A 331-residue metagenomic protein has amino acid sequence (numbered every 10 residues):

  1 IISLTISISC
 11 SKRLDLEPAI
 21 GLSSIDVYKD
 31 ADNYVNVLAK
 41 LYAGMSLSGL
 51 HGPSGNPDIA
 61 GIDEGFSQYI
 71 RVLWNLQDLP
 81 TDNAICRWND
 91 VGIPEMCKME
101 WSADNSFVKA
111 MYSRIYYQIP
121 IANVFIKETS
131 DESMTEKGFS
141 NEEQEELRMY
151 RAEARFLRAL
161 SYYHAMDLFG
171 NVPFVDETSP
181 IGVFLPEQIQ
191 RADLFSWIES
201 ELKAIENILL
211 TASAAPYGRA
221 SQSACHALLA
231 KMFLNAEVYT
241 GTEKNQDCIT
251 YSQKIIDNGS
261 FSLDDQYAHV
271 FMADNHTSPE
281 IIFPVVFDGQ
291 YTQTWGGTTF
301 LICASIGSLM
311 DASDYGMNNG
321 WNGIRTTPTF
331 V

Functional and structural regions predicted by a protein language model:
I1-S7: Bacterial N-terminal signal peptides
S9, V27, P173, L185: Conserved beta-strand positions that form and line the central face of beta-propeller blades
S11-V91, F195, K203-A204, R219-V331: An aromatic- and glycine-enriched ligand-binding surface/loop that stacks and positions planar moieties
D15-E17, M166-E177, N245-Q246: Short, well-structured active-site flanking segments
I20-S23, K137-E143, D176-V183: Short linear capping/connector segments at secondary-structure termini
V35, A43-G49, P80-F169, L185 (+2 more regions): Conserved, well-structured interaction surfaces
M134-G138, F174, Y239-E243: Short coil/turn and helix-start
